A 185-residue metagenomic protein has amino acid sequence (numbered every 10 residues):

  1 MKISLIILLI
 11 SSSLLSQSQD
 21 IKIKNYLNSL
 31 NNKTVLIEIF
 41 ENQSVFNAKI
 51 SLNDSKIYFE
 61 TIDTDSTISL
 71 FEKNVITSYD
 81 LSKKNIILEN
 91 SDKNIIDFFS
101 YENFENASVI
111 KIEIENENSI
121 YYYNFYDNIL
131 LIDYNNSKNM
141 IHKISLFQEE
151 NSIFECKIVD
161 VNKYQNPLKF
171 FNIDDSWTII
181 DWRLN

Functional and structural regions predicted by a protein language model:
I3-L14: Sec-dependent N-terminal signal peptides
L14-K49, N53-S55, F170-N185: N-terminal leader/targeting segments and the immediate start of mature chains
S18-I21, F125-L130: Charged, amphipathic alpha-helical segments
N28, N47-L52, I68-S69, V109-E115 (+1 more regions): Short, exposed beta-strand/loop patches in secreted or surface proteins that constitute
N32-L36, N53-E60, E115-Y122, K138-S145: Short, hydrophobic/aromatic-rich segments at coil-to-beta transitions
N42-Q43, D63, E115-E117, Y126-I129 (+1 more regions): Non-transmembrane domains of secretory- and envelope-associated proteins
K49-D97, N151-F154: An acidic-aromatic
K83-N118: Flexible, surface-exposed loop/linker segments and immediately adjacent secondary-structure boundaries
